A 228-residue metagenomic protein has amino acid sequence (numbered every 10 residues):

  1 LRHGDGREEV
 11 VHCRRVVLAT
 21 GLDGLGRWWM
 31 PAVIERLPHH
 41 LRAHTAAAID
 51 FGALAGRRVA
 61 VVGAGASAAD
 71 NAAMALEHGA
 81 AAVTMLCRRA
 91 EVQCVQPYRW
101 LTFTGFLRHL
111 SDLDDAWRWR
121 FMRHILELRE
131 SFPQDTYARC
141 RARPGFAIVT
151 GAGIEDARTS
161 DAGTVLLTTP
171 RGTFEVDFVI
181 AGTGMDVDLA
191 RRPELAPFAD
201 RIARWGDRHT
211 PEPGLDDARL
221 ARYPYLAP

Functional and structural regions predicted by a protein language model:
L1-H78, A82-P228: Flavin (primarily FAD) cofactor-binding/catalytic cores of flavoenzymes
